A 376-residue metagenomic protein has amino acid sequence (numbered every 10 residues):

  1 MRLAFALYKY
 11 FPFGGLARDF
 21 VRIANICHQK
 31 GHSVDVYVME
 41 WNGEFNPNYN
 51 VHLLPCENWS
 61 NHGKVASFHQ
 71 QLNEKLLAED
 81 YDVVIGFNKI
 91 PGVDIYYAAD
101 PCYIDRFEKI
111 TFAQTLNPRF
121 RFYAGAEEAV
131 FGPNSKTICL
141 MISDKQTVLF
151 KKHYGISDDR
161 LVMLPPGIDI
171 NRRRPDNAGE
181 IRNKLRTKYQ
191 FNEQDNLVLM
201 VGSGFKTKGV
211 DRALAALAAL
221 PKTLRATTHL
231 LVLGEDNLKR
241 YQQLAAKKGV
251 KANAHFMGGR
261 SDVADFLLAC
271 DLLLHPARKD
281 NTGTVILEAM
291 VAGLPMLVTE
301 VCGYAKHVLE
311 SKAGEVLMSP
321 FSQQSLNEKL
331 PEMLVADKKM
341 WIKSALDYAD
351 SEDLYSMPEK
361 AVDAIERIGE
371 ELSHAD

Functional and structural regions predicted by a protein language model:
A17-R22, N196-A219: A conserved mid-protein helix/loop that constitutes part of the nucleotide-sugar donor-binding site
F120, A124, E128-R182: Donor nucleotide-sugar binding/catalytic pocket of nucleotide-sugar-dependent glycosyltransferases
L224, H229-K251: Short, structured helix-loop element that forms part of the nucleotide-activated donor/catalytic region
G259, R278: Aromatic "clamp/platform" in nucleotide-sugar-dependent glycosyltransferases that forms part of the donor/acceptor
L273-L274: A short hydrophobic beta-strand element within the catalytic core of glycosyltransferases that build diverse glycans
P295-T299: Short hydrophobic beta-strand element within catalytic cores of glycosyltransferases and related nucleotide-activated
A305-P331: Change "using UDP/GDP/dTDP sugars" to "using nucleotide sugars
K338-E366: A charged, aromatic-enriched C-terminal amphipathic alpha-helix characteristic of glycosyltransferases across folds
